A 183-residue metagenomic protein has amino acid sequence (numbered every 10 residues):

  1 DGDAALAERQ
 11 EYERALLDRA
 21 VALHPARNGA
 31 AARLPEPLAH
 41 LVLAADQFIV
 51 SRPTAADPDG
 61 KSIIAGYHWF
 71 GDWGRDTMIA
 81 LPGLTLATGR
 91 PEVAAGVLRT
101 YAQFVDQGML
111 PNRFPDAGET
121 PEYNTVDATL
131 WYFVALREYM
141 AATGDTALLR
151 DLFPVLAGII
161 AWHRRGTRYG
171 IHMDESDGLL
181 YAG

Functional and structural regions predicted by a protein language model:
D1-G183: Acidic, mature catalytic/reactive cores of soluble proteins
